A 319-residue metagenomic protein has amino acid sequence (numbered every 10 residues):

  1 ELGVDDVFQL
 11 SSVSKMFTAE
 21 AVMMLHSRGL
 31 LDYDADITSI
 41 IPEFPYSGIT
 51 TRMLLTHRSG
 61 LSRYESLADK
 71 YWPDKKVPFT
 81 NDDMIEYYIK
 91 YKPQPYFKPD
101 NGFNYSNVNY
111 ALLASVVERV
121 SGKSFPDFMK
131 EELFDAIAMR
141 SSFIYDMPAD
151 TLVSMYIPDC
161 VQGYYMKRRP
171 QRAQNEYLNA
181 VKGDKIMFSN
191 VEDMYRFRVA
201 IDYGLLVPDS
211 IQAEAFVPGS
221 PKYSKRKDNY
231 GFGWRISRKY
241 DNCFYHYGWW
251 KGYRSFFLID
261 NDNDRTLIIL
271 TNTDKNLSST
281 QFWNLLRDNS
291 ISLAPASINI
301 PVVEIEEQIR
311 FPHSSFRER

Functional and structural regions predicted by a protein language model:
E1, G233-R235, L267-I268: A short, well-structured edge-of-sheet supersecondary motif
E1-F8, L30-D34, D241: Short, conserved catalytic-motif segment at the N-terminal edge
T18: Active/ligand-binding-proximal structured segments within catalytic/core domains that scaffold catalytic residues
D32-S47, A136-I137: Short, glycine/proline-biased beta-turn/loop segments that scaffold the active-site neighborhood
G48-W249: Short, surface-exposed loop or secondary-structure junction motifs that flank catalytic or metal-binding residues
D228, Y240, K275-R319: Short, gly/Ser/Thr-rich active-site loops of penicillin-recognizing serine hydrolases
G252-Y253: Short, small/polar residue-rich loop motifs at catalytic or cofactor-binding pockets
F256-D274: Short, well-ordered beta-strand elements
